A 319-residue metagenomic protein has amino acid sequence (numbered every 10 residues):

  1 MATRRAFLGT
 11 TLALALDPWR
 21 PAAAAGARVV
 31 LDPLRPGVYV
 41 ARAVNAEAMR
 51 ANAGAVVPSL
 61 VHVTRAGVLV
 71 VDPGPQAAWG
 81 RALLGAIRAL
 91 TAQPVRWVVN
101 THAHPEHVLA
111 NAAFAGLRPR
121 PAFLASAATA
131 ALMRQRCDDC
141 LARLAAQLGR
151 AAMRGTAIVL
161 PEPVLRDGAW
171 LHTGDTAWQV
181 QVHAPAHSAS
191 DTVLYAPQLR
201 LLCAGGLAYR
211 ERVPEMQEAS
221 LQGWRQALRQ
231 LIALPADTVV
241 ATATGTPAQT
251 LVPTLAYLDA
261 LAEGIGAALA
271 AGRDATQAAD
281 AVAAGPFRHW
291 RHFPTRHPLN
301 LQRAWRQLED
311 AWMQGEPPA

Functional and structural regions predicted by a protein language model:
M1, P18-R42: C-terminal segment of N-terminal export signals and the immediately downstream linker at the start of the mature
M1-P18: N-terminal secretory signal peptides and thylakoid transit peptides that target proteins across membranes
P33-A86, T192-A204: Conserved beta-strand hairpin/beta-sheet module of binuclear metal-dependent hydrolase folds, prominently
V71-P73, W97-H102, L124-S126, C203-G205 (+1 more regions): Active-site neighborhood of phospho(di)ester-bond hydrolases with catalytic His/Asp-centered motifs
G80, R88-P163, W170: Active-site HxH/HxHxD metal-binding segment of metal-dependent hydrolases
V164-A196: Core dinuclear metal-dependent hydrolase active-site scaffold
G223-Q277, A281: Divalent-metal (often Zn2+) His-rich catalytic cores of metallo-beta-lactamase-fold enzymes
A275-A319: C-terminal regulatory/interaction regions
